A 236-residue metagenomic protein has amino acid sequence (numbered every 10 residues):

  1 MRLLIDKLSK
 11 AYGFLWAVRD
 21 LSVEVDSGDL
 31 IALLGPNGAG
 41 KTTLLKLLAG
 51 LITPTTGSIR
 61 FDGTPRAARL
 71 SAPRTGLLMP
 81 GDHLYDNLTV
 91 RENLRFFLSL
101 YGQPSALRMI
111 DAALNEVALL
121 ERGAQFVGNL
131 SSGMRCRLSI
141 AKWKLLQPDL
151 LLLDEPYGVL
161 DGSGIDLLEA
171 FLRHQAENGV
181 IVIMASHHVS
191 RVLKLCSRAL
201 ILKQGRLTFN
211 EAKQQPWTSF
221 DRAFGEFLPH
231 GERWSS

Functional and structural regions predicted by a protein language model:
L34-P36: The feature captures the beta-strand-to-loop junction immediately N-terminal to the Walker
A49: Helix-to-loop junction immediately C-terminal to a conserved catalytic motif
G57-S71, F209: Conserved ABC transporter NBD signature motif
R95, S99, S105-R122: Conserved ABC ATPase "signature" region
L151-D154: Catalytic Walker B motif of ABC-type/P-loop ATPase nucleotide-binding domains
S186-H187: H-loop/switch region of ABC-family ATPase nucleotide-binding domains
